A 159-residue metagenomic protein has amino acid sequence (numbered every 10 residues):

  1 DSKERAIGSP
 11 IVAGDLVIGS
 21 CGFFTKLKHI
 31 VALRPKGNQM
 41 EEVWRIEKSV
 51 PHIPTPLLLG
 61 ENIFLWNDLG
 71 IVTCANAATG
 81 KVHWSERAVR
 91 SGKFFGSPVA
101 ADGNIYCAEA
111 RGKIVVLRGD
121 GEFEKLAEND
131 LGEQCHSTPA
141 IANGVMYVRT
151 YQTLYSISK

Functional and structural regions predicted by a protein language model:
D1-K159: Noncatalytic, solvent-exposed loop/strand surfaces of beta-propeller-type extracellular/periplasmic domains
